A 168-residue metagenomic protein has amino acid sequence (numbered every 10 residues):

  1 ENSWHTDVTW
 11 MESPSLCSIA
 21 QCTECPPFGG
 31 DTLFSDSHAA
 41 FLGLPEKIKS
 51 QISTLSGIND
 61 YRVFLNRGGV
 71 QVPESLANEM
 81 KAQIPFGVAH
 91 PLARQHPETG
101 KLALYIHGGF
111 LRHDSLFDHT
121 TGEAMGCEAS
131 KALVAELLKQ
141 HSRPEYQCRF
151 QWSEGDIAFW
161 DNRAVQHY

Functional and structural regions predicted by a protein language model:
E1-I157, R163-Y168: Non-heme Fe(II) oxygenase catalytic core, chiefly the N-lobe of the double-stranded beta-helix
